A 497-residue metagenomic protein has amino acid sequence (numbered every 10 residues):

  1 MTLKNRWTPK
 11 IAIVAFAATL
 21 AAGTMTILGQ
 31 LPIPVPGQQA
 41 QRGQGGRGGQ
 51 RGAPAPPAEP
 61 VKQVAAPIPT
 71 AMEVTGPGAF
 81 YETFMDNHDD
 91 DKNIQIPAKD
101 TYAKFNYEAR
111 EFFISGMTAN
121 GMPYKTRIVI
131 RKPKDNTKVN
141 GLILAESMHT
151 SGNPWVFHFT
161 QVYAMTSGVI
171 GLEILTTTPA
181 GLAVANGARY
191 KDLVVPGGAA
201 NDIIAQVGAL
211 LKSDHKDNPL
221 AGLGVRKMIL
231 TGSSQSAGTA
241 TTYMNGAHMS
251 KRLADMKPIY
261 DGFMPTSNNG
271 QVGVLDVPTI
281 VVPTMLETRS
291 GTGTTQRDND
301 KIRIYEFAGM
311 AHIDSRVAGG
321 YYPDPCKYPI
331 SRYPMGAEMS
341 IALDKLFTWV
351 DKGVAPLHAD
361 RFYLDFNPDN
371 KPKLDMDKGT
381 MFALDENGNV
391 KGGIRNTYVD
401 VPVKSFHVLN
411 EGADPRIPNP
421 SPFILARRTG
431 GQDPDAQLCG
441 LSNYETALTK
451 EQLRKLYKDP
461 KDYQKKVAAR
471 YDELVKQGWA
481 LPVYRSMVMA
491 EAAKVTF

Functional and structural regions predicted by a protein language model:
T2-F16: Bacterial N-terminal signal peptides that target proteins for export
A12-I27: Bacterial N-terminal signal peptides
L31-F497: C-terminal His-loop and adjacent cap/lid subdomain of alpha/beta-hydrolase
